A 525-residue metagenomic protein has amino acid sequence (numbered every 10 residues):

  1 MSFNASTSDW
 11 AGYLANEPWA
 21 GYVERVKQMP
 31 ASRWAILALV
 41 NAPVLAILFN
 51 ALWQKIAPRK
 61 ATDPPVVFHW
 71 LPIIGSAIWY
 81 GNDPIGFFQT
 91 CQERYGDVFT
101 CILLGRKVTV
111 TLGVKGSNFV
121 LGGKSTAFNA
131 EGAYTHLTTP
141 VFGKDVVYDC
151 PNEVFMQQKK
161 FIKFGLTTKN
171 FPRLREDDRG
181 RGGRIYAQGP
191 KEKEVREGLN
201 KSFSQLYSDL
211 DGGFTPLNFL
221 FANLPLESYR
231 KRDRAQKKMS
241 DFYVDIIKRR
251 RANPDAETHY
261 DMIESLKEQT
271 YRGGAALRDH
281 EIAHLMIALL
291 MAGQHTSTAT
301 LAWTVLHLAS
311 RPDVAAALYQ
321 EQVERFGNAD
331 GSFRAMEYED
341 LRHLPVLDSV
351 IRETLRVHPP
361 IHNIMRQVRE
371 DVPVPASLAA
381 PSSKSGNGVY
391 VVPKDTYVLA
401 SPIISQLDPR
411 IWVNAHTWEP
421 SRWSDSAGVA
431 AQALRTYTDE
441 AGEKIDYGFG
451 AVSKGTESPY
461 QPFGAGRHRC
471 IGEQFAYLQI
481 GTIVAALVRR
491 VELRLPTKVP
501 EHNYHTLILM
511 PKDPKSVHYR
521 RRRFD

Functional and structural regions predicted by a protein language model:
S2-K144, Y148-Q157, F164, P172 (+3 more regions): N-terminal membrane-proximal hinge/A-helix region immediately C-terminal to the signal-anchor transmembrane segment
F3-P43, I102-T109, N170-R184, P190-K201 (+4 more regions): Cytochrome P450
R25-S32, G81-T109, A130-C150, K159-G189 (+7 more regions): Cytochrome P450 catalytic-domain "roof"
V66, E257-D261, A309-N363, V368-E370 (+4 more regions): Cytochrome P450 I-helix active-site segment
A130-H136, R173-L301, A317, Y338: Cytochrome P450 heme-thiolate monooxygenase catalytic core
P312-V314, G455-R469, E473-P511: Cytochrome P450 heme-binding "Cys pocket" and the immediately downstream C-terminal segment
H358-N363, S382, A400-G450: Conserved cytochrome P450 K-helix/beta-meander segment immediately N-terminal to the heme-binding cysteine loop
I508-D525: C-terminal helix/juxtamembrane-tail motif
